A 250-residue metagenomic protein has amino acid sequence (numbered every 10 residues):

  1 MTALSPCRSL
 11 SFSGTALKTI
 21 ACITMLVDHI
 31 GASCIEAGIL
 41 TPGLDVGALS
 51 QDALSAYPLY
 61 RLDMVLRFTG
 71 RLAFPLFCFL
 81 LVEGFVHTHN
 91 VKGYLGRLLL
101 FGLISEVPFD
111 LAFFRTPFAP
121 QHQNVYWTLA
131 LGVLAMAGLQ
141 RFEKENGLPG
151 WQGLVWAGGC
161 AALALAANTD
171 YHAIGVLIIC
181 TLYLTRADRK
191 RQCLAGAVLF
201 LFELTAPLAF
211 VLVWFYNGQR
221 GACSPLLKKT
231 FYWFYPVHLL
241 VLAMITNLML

Functional and structural regions predicted by a protein language model:
M1-L250: Alpha-helical transmembrane segments and their immediate juxtamembrane cytosolic regions
